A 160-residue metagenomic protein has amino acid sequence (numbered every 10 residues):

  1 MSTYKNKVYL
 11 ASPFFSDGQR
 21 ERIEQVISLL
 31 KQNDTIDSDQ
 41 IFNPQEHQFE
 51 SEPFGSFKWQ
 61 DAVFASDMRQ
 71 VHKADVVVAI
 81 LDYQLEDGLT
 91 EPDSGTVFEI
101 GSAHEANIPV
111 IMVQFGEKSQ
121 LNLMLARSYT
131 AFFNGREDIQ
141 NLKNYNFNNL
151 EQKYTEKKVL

Functional and structural regions predicted by a protein language model:
M1-L160: Conserved catalytic or regulatory cores that recognize and/or transform ribose-phosphate-containing ligands
